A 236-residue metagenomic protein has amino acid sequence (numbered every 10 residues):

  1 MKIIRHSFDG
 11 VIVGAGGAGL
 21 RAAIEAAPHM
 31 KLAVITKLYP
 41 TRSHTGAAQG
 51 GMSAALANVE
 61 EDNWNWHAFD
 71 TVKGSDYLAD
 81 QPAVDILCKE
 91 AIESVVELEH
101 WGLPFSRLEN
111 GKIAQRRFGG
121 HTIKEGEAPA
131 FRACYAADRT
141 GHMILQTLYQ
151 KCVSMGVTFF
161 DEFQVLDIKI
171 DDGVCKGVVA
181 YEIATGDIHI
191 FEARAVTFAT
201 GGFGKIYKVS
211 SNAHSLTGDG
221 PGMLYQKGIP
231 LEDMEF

Functional and structural regions predicted by a protein language model:
R5-F8, T185-A195: Core beta-strand elements of the Rossmann-like FAD/NAD(P) dinucleotide-binding domain in flavoenzyme oxidoreductases
G10-V34: N-terminal Rossmann-like FAD-binding beta1-loop-alpha1 element of flavoenzymes
A15, A137, G186-H189, I206-H214: Alpha-helix N-cap/helix-initiation motif
K31, T36, P40-E182, F203-I206 (+1 more regions): Conserved N-terminal/central alpha/beta ligand/cofactor-binding core
A195-F236: Glycine-rich loop(s) and the adjacent beta-strand/alpha-helix scaffold that form part
